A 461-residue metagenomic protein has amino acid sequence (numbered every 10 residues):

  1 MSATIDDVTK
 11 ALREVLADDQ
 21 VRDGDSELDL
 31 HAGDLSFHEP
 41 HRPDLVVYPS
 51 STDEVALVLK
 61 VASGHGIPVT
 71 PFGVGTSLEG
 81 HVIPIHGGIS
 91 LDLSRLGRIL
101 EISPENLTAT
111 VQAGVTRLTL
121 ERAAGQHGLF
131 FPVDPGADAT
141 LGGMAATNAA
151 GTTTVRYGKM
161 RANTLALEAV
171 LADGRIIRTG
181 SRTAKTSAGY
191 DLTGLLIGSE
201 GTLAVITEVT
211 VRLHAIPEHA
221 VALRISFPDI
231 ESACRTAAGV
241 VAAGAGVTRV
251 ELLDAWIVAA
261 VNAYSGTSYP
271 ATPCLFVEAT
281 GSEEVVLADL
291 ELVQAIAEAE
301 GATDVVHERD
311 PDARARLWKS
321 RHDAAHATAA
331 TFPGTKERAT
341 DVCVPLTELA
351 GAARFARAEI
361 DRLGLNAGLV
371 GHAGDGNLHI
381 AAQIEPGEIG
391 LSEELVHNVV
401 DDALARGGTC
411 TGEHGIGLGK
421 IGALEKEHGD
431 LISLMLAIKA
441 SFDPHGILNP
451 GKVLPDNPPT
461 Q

Functional and structural regions predicted by a protein language model:
M1-K60, T76-L107, A255-S265, P311-A339 (+2 more regions): N-terminal flexible segment immediately upstream of the FAD-binding catalytic core in FAD-dependent oxidoreductases
A17-D18, L404-I416, G429, A440 (+1 more regions): Alpha-helix capping/hinge segments and adjacent helical runs
G24-H31, V211-A215, V221-S226, S232-N398 (+2 more regions): C-terminal substrate-recognition/cap domain of FAD-linked oxidoreductases
F37, A381-E388, A423-E427: Conserved PLP-binding active-site segment of the aspartate aminotransferase-like
R98-E251, I447-L448: FAD-binding subdomain of flavoenzyme oxidoreductases
R175, I421-Q461: Activity-critical C-terminal alpha-helical subdomain
